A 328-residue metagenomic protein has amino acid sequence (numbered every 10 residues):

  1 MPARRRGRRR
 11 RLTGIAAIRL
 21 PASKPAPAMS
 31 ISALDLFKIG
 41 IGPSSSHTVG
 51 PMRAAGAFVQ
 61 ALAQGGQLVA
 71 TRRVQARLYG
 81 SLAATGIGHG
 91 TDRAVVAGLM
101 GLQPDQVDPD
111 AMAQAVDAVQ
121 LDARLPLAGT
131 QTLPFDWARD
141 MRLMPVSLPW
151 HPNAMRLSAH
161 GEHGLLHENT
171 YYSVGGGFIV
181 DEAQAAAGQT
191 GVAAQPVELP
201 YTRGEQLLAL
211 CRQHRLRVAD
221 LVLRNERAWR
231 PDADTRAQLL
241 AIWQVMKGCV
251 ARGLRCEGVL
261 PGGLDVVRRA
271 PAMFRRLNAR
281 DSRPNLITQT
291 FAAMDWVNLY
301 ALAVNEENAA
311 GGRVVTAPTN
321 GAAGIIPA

Functional and structural regions predicted by a protein language model:
M1-R19: Compositionally biased, low-complexity flexible segments
P27-G40, Q75-L78, D295-V314: Short, hydrophobic/aliphatic alpha-helical segments
S30, L34, K38-I41, M52-L78 (+4 more regions): Non-transmembrane, aqueous-exposed alpha-helical and coiled segments at domain scale
L34, V49-V59, D92-M100, A113 (+4 more regions): Predominant activation on well-ordered alpha-helical scaffold segments within soluble catalytic domains
F37-A55, G311-A328: Conserved phosphate/anionic-ligand binding catalytic regions in large, soluble enzymes, centered on
F58-G65, G98-D105, H160, V245-C256 (+1 more regions): Change "in soluble alpha/beta enzymes" to "in soluble alpha/beta proteins
Q75-D220: Beta-sandwich/jelly-roll carbohydrate-recognition scaffolds of carbohydrate-active enzymes
A233-A328: Accessory "access/gating" subregions that flank catalytic or transport cores
